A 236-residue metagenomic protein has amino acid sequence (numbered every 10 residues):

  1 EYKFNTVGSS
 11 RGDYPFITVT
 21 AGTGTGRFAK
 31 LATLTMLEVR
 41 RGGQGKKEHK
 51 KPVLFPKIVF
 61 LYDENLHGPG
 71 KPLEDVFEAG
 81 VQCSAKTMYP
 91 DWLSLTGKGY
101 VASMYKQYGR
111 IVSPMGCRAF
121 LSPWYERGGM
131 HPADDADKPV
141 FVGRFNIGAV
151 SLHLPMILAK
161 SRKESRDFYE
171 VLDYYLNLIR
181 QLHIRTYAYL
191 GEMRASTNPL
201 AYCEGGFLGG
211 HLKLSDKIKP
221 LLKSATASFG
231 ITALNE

Functional and structural regions predicted by a protein language model:
E1-K223: Conserved catalytic cores of very large enzyme subunits
F229-E236: Extended amphipathic alpha-helical segments enriched in small hydrophobics
